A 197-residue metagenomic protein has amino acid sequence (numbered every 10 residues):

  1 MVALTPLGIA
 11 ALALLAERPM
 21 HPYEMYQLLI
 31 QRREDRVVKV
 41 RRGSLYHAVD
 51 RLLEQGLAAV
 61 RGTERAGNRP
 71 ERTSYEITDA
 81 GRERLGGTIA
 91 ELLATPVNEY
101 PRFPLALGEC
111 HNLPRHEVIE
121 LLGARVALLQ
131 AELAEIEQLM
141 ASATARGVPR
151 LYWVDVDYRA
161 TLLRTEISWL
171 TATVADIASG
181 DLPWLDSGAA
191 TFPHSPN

Functional and structural regions predicted by a protein language model:
M1-N98: Basic helix-turn-helix/winged-helix DNA-binding cores and closely related short helical interaction motifs
E17, H47, A124, Y158-T165: DHp/HisKA dimerization-phosphoacceptor four-helix bundle of two-component histidine kinases and homologous
G86-A134: Amphipathic alpha-helical dimerization/coiled-coil segments that flank or bridge DNA-binding/regulatory modules
L122, L129-A143, L163, L170: Non-transmembrane amphipathic alpha-helical segments
E137-V156: Acidic interhelical loop/turn segments
A160-S179: Short, contiguous alpha-helical
A178-F192: Long amphipathic alpha-helical coiled-coil segments
